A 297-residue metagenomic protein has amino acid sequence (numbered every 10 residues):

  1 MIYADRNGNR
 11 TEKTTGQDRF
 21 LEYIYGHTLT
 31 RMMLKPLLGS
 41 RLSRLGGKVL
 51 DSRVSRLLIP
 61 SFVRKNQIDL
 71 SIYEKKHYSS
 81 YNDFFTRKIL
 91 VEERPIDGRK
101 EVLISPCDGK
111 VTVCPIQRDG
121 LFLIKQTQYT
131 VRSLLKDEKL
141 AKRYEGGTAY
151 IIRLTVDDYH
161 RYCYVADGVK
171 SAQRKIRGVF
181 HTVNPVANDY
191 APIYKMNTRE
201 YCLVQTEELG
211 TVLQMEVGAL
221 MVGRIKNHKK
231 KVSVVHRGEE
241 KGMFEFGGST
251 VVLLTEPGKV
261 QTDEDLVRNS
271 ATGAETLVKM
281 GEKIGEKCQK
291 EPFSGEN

Functional and structural regions predicted by a protein language model:
M1-N297: Contiguous, well-folded functional domains in the mature portion of proteins
